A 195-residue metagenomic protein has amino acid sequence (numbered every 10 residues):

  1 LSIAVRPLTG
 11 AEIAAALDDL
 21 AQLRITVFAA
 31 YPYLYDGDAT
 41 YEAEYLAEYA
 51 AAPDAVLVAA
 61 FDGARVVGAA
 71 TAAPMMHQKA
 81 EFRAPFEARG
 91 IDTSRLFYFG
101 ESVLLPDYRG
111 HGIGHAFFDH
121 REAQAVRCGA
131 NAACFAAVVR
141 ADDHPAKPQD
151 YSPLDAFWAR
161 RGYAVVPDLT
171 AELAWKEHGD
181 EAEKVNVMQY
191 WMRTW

Functional and structural regions predicted by a protein language model:
L1-D18, Q22, T26: Conserved N-terminal entry element of GNAT/NAT acetyltransferase domains
A21-G37: Helix-loop element at the rim of GNAT/NAT acetyltransferase active sites that forms part of the acceptor-substrate
Y33-D62, T71: Active-site rim helix/loop that mediates acceptor-substrate recognition in acyltransferases
D54-A59, A69, E101, M188-Y190: Short hydrophobic/aromatic beta-strand element in the GNAT-like acyltransferase core that lines or flanks the acyl-donor
A69-S102, P145-A146, Y151, L169-K184: Conserved acyl-donor/pantetheine-binding loop and adjacent beta-alpha core of acyl/acetyltransferases and related
L96-F99, F118, A125-D150: Conserved GNAT acetyl-CoA-binding A-motif
E101-L104, G110-A125: Conserved acetyl-CoA-binding loop-helix of GNAT-fold acetyltransferases
L154-D168: Conserved acetyl-CoA-binding loop of GNAT-fold acetyltransferases
